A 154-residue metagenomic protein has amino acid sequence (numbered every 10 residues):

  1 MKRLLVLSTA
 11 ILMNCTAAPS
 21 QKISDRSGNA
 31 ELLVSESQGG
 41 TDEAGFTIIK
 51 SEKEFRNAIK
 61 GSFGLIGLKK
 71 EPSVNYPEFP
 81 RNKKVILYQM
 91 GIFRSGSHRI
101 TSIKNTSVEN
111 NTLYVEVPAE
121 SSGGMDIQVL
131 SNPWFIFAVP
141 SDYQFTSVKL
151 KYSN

Functional and structural regions predicted by a protein language model:
M1-I23: Bacterial Sec-dependent N-terminal signal peptides
C15-N154: Exposed, flexible binding/inhibitory loops of compact, secreted disulfide-stabilized domains
